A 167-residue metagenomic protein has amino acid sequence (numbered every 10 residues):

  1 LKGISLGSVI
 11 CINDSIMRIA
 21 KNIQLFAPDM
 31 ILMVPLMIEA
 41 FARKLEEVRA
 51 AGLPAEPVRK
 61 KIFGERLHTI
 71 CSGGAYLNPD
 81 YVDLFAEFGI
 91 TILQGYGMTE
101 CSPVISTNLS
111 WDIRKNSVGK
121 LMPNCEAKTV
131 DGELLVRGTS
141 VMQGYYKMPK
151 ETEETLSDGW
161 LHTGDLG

Functional and structural regions predicted by a protein language model:
L1, S110, T139-S140: AMP-binding (ANL) adenylation modules
L1-P57: Conserved AMP-binding/adenylation subdomain of ANL enzymes
G7, G74, G97, G138 (+1 more regions): Conserved G/P- and acidic residue-centered "switch" motifs that form tight phosphate/ATP-binding loops in soluble
D29-L32, A42-I113: Gly/Ser/Thr-rich phosphate-binding loop
L36-E47, S117-V130: Short, basic, helix/turn surface patches
L121-N124, K128-T129, E133-G167: Conserved ATP-binding/catalytic segment of the ANL
